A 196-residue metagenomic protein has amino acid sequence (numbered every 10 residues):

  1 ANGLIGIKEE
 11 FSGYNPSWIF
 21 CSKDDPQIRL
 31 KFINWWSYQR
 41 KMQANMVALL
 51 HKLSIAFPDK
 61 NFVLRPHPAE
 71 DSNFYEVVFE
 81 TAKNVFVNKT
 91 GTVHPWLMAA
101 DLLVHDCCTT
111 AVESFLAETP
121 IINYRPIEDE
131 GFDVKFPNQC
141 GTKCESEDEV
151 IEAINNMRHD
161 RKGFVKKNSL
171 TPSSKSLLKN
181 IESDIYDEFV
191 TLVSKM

Functional and structural regions predicted by a protein language model:
A1-V78: Conserved catalytic-core segment of nucleotide-activated headgroup transferases in glycan assembly
N2, G13, I19-N34, K60 (+2 more regions): C-terminal amphipathic helix plus adjacent low-complexity, charged tail appended to glycosyltransferase catalytic
F20-D24, A82-K83, A100, I122-P126: Short hydrophobic/aromatic-rich motifs at helix boundaries and adjacent loops
W36, A44-V47, K60-V112, L116-A117: Donor nucleotide-activated moiety binding/catalytic core segment of transferases that use nucleotide-activated donors
S37-A44, V87, C144, N180-D184: Conserved phosphate-coordination/catalytic loops
A48-I55, M98, N155, T191-S194: Surface-exposed alpha-helical segments enriched in charged/polar residues
R65-A69, I121-D133, I185-V190: Short flexible/disordered coil segments
E76-A82, T109-N180: Catalytic binding pocket for nucleotide-activated donors in carbohydrate/polymer assembly enzymes
